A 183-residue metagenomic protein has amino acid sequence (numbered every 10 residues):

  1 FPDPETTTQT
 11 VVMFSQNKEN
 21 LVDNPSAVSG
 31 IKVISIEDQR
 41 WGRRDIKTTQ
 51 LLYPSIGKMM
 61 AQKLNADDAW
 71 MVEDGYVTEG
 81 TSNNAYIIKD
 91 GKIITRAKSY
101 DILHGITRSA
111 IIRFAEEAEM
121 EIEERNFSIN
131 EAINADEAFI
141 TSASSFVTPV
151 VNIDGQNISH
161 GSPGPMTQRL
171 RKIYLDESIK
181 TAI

Functional and structural regions predicted by a protein language model:
P2-I183: Helix-start/capping segments and mature chain N-termini
